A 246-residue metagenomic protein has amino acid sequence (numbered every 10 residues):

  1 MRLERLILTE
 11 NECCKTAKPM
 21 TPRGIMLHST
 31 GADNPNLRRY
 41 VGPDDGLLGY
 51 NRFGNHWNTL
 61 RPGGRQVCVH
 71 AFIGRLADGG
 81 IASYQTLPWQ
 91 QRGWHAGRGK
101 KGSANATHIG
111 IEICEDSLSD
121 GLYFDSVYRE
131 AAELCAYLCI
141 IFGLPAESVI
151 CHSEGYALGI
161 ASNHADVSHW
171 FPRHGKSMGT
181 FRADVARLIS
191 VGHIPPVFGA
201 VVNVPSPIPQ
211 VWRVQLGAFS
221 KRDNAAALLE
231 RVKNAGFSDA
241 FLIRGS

Functional and structural regions predicted by a protein language model:
M1-A104, H174, A218: N-terminal catalytic cores of peptidoglycan-degrading enzymes
M1-I7, K15-T21, G102-I109, C114-S206 (+1 more regions): Basic/polar, cationic surfaces and motifs that engage anionic cell-wall and phosphate/carboxylate ligands
S29-G31, L138-F142, I189, V232-G236: Sec/Tat-exported extracytoplasmic proteins
T30, C114-D116, Q215-F219: Short strand-loop junctions, especially beta-strand C-caps/beta-turns that link beta-sheets to coils or alpha-helices
Q66, A106, P209-V211: A general secondary-structure signal for short beta-strands and their flanking turns/coil in non-transmembrane regions
C68, L144-A146, F237: Short secondary-structure junction motifs
G199-S246: Solvent-exposed beta-strand motifs enriched in subsets of small alpha/beta binding domains, especially certain
